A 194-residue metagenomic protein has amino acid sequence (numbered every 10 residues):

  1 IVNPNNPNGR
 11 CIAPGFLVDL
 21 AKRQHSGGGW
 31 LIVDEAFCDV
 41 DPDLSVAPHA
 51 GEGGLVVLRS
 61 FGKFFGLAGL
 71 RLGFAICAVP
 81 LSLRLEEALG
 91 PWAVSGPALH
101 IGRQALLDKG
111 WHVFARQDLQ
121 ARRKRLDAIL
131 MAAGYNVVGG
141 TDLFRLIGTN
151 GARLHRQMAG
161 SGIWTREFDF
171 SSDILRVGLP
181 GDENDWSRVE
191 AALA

Functional and structural regions predicted by a protein language model:
I1-N5, I32-D34, V138-G140, F168: Short beta-strands and strand-loop turn motifs
P7-L67: Active-site pre-lysine segment of PLP-dependent enzymes
G15, D19-K22, A121, R125 (+2 more regions): Alpha-helical scaffolding segments of alpha/beta enzyme cores, especially the outer helices of TIM-barrel or partial
G54-M131, Y135-V137: PLP-dependent aminotransferase class I/II
L70, T141-L143, D173-L175: Short amphipathic alpha-helical segments
L119-Q120, L130-S161, L179: Conserved PLP-binding catalytic core of the aspartate aminotransferase-like
L146-N150, A159-A194: Conserved PLP-binding active-site segment of the aspartate aminotransferase-like
